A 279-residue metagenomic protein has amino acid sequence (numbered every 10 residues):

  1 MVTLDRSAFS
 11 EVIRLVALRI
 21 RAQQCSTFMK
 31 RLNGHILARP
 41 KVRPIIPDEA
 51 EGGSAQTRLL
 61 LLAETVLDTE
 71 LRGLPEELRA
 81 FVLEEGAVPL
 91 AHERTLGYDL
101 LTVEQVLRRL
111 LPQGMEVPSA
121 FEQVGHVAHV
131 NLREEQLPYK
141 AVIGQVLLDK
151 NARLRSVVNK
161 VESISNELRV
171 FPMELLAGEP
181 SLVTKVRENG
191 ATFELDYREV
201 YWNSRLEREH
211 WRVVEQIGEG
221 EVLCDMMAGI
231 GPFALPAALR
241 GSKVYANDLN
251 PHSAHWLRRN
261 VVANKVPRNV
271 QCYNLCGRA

Functional and structural regions predicted by a protein language model:
M1-A279: SAM-dependent transferase fold signal centered on methyltransferase-like domains, encompassing both Class I
